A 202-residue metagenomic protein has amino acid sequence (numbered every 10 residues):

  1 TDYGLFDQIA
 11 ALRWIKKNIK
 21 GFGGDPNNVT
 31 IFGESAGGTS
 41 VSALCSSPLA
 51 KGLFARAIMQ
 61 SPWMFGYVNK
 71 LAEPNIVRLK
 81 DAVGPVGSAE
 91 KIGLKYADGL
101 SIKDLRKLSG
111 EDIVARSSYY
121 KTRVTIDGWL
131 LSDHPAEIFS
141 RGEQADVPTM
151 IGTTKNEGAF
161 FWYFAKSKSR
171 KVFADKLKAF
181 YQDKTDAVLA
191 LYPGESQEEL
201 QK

Functional and structural regions predicted by a protein language model:
T1-D98, I102, W129, F139-F164: Serine-hydrolase-like catalytic core of hydrolytic proteins
R56, V68-N69, G99, K103-K202: Substrate-gating cap/lid region and adjacent catalytic-acid/histidine neighborhood within extracellular/lumenal
